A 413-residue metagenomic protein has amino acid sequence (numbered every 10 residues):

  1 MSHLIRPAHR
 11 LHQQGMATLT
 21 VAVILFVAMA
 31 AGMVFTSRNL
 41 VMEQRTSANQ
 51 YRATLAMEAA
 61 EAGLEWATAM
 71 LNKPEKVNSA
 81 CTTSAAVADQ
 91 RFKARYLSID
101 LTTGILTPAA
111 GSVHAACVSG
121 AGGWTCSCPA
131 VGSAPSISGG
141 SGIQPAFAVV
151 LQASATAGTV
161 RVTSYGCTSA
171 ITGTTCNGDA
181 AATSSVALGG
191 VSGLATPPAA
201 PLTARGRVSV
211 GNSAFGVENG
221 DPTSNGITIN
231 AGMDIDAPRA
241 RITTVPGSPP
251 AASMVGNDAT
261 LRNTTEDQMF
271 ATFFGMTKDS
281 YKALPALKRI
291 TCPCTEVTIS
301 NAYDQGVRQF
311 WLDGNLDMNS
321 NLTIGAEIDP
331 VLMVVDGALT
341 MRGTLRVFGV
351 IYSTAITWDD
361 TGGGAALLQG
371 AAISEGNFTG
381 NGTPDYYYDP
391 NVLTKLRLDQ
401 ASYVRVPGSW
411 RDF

Functional and structural regions predicted by a protein language model:
S2-T203, K395-F413: Beta-strand/loop motifs with alternating small/hydrophobic and polar/acidic residues, enriched in the first structured
A69, Q144-P285, T291, D304 (+1 more regions): Short, ordered "entry" segments at domain starts
N78, A88, G256, T298-S300: N-terminal non-cleavable signal-anchor helices
T291-I299: A short, well-structured juxtamembrane/interface segment
V307-R308: LRR N-terminal entry segment and analogous cap-like coil->beta motifs
